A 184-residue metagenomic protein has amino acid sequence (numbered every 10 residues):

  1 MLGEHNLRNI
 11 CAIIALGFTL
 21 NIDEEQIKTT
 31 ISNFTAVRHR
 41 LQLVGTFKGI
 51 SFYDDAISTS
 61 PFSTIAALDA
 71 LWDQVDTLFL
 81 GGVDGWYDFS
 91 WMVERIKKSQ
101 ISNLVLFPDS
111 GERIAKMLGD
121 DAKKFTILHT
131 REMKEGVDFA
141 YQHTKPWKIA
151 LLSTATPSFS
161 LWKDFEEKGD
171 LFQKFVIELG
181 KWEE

Functional and structural regions predicted by a protein language model:
M1-I101: Nucleotide phosphate-binding/pyrophosphate-handling subdomain across enzymes that bind or process nucleotide phosphates
L20, T126-H129, L161: A structural signal for short, well-ordered beta-strand elements
E24, P61, F89, G111 (+2 more regions): Residues at or immediately preceding the N-termini of alpha-helices
Q26, S63, R113-K116, L161: Phosphate- and divalent-cation-binding pockets in alpha/beta enzyme and binding domains that engage nucleotide-derived
L41, L78, L104, G136 (+2 more regions): Hydrophobic, well-ordered secondary-structure elements that form the walls of internal hydrophobic environments
T59, V83-G85, S110, I149 (+1 more regions): Short glycine-rich anion-binding loops that position phosphate/pyrophosphate groups of nucleotides and phosphorylated
S90-K148, E183-E184: C-terminal helical cap/extension that packs against the catalytic core of soluble nucleotide-cofactor enzymes
A155-K181: Glycine/aspartate-rich loop-and-adjacent alpha/beta segment that forms the canonical ThDP
